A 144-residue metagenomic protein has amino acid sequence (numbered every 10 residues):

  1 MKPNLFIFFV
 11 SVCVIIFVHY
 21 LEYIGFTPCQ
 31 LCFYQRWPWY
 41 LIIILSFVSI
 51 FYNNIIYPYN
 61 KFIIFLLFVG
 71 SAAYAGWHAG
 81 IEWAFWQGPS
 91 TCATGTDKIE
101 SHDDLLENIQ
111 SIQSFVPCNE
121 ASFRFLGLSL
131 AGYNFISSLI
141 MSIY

Functional and structural regions predicted by a protein language model:
M1-F9, N54-A72, I143: Interfacial segments of alpha-helical transmembrane regions
F8-V18, W39-S49, F68-H78, S138-Y144: Helical transmembrane-bundle signal
V18-T27, H78-E82: Juxtamembrane "helix-exit" motif on the non-cytosolic side of transmembrane helices
F26-W37, S90-A93: Non-cytosolic membrane-interface motifs at loop->transmembrane helix junctions
L31-L41, L105-N108, I112, F125-I140: Membrane-interface loop-to-helix entry segments
S49, Y57-K61, G80-W86: Flexible coil/turn and secondary-structure edge motifs
K61-A75, A93-S101, S138: Hydrophobic alpha-helical segments of small multi-pass membrane proteins
W83-S129: Extracytosolic (periplasmic/ER-lumenal) interhelical loops and adjacent juxtamembrane/interface segments of multi-pass
